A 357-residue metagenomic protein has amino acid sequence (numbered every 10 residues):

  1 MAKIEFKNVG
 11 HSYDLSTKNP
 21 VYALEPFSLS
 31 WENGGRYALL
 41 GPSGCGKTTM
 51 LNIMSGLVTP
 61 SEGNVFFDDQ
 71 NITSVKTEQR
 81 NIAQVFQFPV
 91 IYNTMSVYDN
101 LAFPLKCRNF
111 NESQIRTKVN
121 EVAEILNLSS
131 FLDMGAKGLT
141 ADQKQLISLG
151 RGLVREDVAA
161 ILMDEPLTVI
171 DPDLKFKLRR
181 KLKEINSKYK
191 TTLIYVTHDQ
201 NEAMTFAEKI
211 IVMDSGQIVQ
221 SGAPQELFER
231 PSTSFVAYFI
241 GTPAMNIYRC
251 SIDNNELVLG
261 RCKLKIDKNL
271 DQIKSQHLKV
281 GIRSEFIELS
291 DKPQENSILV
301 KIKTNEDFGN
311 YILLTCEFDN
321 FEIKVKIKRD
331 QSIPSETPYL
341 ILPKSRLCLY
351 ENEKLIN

Functional and structural regions predicted by a protein language model:
Y37-A38, Q84: Short beta-strand immediately N-terminal to the Walker A/P-loop
L40-P42: The feature captures the beta-strand-to-loop junction immediately N-terminal to the Walker
S55: Helix-to-loop junction immediately C-terminal to a conserved catalytic motif
S61-N64, S215: Conserved coupling/switch loops of ABC nucleotide-binding domains, chiefly the family-specific signature
G63-N71: Conserved ABC transporter NBD signature motif
N81, I91, M95-S232: ABC ATPase nucleotide-binding domains
E256-N357: Non-catalytic connector elements of ABC transporters
